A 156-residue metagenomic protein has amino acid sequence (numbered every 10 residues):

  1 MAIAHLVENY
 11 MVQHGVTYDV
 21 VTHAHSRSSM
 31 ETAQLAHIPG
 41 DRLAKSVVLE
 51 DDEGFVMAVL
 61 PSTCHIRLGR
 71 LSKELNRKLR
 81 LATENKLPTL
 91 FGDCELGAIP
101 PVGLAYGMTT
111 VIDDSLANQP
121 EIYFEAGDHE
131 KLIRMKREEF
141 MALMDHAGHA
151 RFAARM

Functional and structural regions predicted by a protein language model:
M1-M156: Extended, low-hydrophobicity, polar/charged segments
